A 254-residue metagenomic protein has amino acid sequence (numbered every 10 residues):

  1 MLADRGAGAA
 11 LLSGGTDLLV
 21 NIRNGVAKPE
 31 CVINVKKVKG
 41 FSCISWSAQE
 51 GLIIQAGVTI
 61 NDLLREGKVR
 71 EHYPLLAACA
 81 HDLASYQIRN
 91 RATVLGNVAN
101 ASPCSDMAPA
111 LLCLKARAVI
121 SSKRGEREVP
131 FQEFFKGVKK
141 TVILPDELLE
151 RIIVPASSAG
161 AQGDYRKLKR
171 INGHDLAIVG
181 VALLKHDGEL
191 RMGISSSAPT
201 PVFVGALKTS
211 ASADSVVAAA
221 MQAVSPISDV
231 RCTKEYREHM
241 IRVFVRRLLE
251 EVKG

Functional and structural regions predicted by a protein language model:
M1-G254: C-terminal structural segment of proteins
